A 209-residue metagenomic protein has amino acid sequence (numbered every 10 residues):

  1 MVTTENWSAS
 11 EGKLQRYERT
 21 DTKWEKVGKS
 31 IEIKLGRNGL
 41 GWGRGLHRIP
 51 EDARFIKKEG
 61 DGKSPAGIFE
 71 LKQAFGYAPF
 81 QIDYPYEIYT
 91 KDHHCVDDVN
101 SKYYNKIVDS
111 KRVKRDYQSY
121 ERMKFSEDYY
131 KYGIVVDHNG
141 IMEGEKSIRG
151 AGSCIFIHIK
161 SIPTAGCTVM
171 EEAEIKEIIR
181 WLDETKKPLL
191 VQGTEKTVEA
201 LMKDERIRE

Functional and structural regions predicted by a protein language model:
M1-T164, E174-E209: Cell wall/extracellular polymer interaction/catalysis modules
C167: Short cysteine clusters
E171: Conserved "landmark" site that anchors the functional core of diverse proteins
